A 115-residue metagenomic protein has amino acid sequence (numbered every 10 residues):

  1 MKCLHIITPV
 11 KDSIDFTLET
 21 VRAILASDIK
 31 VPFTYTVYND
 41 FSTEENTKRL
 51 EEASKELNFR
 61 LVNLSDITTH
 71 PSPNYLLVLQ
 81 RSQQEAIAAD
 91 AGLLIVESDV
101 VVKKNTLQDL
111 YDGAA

Functional and structural regions predicted by a protein language model:
C3-H5, T34: Cell-envelope/extracellular polymer assembly enzymes that use nucleotide-activated donors
T8-E19, F41: Active-site beta-to-alpha loop of glycosyltransferases that engages the nucleotide-sugar donor
R22-F33: Short, acidic, metal-binding catalytic loop of nucleotide-sugar glycosyltransferases
T34-Y35, L93: Hydrophobic/aromatic residues located in beta-strands of well-ordered beta-sheets within soluble catalytic
Y38-L50: A conserved acidic beta->alpha catalytic loop
R49-D90: Active-site-proximal specificity loops/subdomain of glycosyltransferases
A89-V101: Short beta-strand-to-loop acidic/aromatic patch adjacent to the donor-nucleotide binding site
N105-A115: Conserved donor-nucleotide/metal-binding helix-loop-beta segment in metal-dependent transferases, i.e., the alpha-helix
